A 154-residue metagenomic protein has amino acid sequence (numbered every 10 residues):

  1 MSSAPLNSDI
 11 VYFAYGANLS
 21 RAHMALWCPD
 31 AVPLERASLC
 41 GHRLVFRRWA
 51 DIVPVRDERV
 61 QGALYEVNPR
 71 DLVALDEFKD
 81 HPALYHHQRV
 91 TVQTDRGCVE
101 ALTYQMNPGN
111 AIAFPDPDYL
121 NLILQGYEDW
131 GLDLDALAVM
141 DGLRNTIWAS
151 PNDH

Functional and structural regions predicted by a protein language model:
S2-H154: Glycine-aromatic micro-motifs
